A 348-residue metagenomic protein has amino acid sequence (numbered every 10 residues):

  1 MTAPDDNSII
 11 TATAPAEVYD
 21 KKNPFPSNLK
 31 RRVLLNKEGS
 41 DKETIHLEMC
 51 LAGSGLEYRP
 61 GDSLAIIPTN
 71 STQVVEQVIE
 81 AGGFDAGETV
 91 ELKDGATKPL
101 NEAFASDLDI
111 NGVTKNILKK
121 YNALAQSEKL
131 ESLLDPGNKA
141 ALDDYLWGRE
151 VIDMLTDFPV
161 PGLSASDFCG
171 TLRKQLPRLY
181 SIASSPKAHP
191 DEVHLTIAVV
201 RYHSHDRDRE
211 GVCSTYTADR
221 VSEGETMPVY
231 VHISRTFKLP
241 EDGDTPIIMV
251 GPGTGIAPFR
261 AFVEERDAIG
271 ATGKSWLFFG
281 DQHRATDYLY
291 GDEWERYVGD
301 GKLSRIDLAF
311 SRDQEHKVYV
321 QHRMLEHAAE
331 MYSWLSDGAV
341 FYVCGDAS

Functional and structural regions predicted by a protein language model:
M1-S348: FNR-like FAD-binding dehydrogenase module
